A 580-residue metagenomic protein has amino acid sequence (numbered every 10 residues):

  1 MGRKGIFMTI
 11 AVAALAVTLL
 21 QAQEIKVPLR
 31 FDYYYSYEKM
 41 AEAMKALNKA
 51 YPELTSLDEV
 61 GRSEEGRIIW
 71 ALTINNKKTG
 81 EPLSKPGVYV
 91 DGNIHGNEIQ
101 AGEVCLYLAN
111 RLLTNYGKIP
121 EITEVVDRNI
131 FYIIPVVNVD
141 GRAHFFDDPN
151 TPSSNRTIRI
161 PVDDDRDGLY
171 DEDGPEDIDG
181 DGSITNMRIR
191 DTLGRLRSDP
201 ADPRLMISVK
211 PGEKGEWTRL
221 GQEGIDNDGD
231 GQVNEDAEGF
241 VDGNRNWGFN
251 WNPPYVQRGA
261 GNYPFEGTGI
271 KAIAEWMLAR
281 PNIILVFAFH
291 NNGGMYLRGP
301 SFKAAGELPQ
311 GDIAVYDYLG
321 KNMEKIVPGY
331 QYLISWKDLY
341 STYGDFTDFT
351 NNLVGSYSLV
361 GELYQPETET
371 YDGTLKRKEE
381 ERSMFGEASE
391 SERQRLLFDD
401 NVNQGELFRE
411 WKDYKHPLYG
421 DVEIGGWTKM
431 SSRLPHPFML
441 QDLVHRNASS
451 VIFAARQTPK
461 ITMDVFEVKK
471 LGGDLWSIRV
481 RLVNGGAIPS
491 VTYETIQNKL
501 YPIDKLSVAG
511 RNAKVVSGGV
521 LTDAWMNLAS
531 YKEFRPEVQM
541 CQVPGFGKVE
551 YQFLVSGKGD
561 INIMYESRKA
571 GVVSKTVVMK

Functional and structural regions predicted by a protein language model:
M1-I10: Bacterial N-terminal signal peptides that target proteins for export
T9-T18: Bacterial N-terminal signal peptides
L20-A22: Boundary at the C-terminal end of the N-terminal hydrophobic targeting segment
S56, Y132-I134, D140, F146 (+7 more regions): Metallocarboxypeptidase
R67-I74: A short loop-to-beta-strand scaffold at the N-terminal edge of the catalytic core in hydrolase folds
A101-D147: Short helix-loop-beta-strand segments that form the rim/entrance of peptidase-like active sites
D163-D167, D181, D226-D230: Acidic carboxylate motifs that coordinate Ca2+ or other divalent cations, activating on Asp/Glu
V483-K580: C-terminal beta-sandwich/jelly-roll accessory domains of carbohydrate-active enzymes
